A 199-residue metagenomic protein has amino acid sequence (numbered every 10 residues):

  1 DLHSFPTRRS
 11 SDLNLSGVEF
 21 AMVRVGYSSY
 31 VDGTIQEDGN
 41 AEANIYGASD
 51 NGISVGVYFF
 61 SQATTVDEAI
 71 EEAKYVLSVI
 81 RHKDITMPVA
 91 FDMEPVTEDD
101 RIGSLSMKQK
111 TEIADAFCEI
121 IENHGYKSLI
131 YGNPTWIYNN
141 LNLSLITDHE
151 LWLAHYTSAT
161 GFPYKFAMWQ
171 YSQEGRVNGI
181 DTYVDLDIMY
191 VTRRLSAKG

Functional and structural regions predicted by a protein language model:
S4, R8, N14-C118, E122-H124: Substrate-binding cleft of extracellular glycoside hydrolase catalytic domains
S4, R8-S11, L15, E19 (+1 more regions): Functionally critical loop-and-helix segments that line ligand-binding/catalytic clefts of soluble enzyme domains
V55, K127-L129, L151: Hydrophobic anchor at the start of a short beta-strand that flanks the dinucleotide cofactor-binding loop
F59, G132, H155: Short beta-strand/turn micro-motifs composed of small residues that flank or help shape donor/cofactor-binding pockets
A73-I80, N142-L151: Short, electropositive alpha-helical surface patch
E98-D100, I137-N140: Short catalytic/ligand-binding loop motif for oxyanion handling, primarily in non-cytosolic enzymes, centered on
I121-N139: Aromatic-lined carbohydrate-recognition surfaces of secreted/lumenal glycan-active proteins
